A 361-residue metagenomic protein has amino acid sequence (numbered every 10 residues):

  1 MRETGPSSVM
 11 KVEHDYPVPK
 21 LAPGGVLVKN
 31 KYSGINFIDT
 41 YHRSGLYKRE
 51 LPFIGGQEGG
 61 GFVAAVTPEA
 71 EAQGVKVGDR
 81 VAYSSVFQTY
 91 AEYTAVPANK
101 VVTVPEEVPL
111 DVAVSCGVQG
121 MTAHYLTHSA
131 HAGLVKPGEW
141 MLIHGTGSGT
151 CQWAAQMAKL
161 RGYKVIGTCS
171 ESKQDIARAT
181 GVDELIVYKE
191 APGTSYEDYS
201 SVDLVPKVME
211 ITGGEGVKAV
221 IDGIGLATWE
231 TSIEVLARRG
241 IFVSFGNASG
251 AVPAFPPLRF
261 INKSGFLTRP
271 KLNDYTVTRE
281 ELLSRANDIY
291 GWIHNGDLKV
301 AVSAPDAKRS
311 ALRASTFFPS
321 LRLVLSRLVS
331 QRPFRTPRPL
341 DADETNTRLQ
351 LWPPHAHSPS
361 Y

Functional and structural regions predicted by a protein language model:
D15-I35, S44-Q88: Glycine-rich beta-strand-centered segment in the early N-terminal region that forms part of a ligand/cofactor-binding
G74-V75, V135, L236: Short, well-ordered loop/turn sites that connect or cap secondary structure elements
S85-A98: A structural motif shared across PLP-dependent enzymes of the aminotransferase-like
E106-P109, A132-W140, G214-E215: Short helix-loop-beta connector
V114-A191: Mid-domain Rossmann-like dinucleotide-binding core that forms the NAD(H)/NADP(H) cofactor-binding site
K159-T228, T278-L282: Adenosine-nucleotide cofactor-binding segment
C169, A227-A301: Glycine-rich phosphate-binding loop and adjacent beta-alpha segment of Rossmann(oid) nucleotide-cofactor-binding
R279-Y361: C-terminal hydrophobic helical "lid"/dimerization subdomain of Rossmann-like NAD(P)H-dependent oxidoreductases
